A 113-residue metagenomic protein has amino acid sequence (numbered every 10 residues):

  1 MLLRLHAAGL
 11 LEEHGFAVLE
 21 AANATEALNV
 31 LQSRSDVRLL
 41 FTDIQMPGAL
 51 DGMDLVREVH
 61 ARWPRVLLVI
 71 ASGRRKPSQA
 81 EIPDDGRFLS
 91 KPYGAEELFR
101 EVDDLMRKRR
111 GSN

Functional and structural regions predicted by a protein language model:
M1-L19: Two-component/phosphorelay signaling modules centered on CheY-like receiver
E20-L39, Q79, R100: Acidic, metal-coordinating helix/loop segments flanking the phosphotransfer/catalytic sites of two-component signaling
N23, G48-D54: Acidic catalytic/metal-coordinating carboxylates
N29, M53-R65: Short amphipathic alpha-helix used as the core "switch/output" element in two-component signaling
D43-I44: Active-site residues of response regulator receiver
E58, E81-S90: As written
V69-S72: Hydrophobic/aromatic residues positioned on beta-strands within the core alpha/beta folds
Y93-M106, R110-N113: C-terminal output helix
